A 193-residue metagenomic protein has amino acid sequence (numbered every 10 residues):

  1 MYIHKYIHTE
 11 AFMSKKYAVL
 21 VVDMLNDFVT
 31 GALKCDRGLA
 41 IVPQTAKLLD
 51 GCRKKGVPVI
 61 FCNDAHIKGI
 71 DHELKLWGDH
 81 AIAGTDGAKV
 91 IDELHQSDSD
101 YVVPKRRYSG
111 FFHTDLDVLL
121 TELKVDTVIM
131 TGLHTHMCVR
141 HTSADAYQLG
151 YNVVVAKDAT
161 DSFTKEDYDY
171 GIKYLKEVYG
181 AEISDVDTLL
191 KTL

Functional and structural regions predicted by a protein language model:
Y2-A18, A46-K55, D79-L193: Active-site-adjacent betaalpha module
K15, K34-C52, G56-A65: A short alpha/beta connector and helix-capping loop motif
L20-V22, N63, K157: Active-site flanking residues adjacent to catalytic metal/cofactor-binding acidic residues
N26, I67: Short active-site segment of divalent metal-dependent hydrolases/proteases that encodes the spacing between
D27-G31: Short acidic, Gly/Ser-rich segments with clustered Asp/Glu that frequently serve as metal-coordination loops in enzyme
A32-L39, K75-A81: Short glycine-enriched, charge-decorated loop/helix-capping segments at active-site entrances that position
A65-H66, T160: Glycine-rich beta-alpha junction loops
I70-L74: Metal-dependent catalytic neighborhoods of phosphoester/phosphodiester hydrolases
